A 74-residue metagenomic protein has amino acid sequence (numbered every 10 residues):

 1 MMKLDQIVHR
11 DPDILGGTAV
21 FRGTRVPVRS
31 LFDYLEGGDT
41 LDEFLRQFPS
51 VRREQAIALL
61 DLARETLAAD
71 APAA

Functional and structural regions predicted by a protein language model:
M1-L4, P72-A74: Intrinsically disordered, low-complexity and often Lys/Arg-enriched segments
M2-D42: A short, structured beta-strand/loop element
V26-A74: Long, charge-rich, low-complexity alpha-helical segments
